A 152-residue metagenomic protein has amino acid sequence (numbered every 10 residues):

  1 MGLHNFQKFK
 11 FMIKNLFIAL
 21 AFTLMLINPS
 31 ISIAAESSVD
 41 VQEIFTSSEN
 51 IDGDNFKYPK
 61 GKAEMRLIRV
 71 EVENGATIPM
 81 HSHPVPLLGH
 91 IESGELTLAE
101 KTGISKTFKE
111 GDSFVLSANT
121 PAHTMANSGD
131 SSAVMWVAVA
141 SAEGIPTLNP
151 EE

Functional and structural regions predicted by a protein language model:
G2-F9, I13-L16, A21, P29-E64 (+3 more regions): A short, N-terminal "cap"/entry segment at the start of jelly-roll beta-barrel domains of the cupin/DSBH fold
K60-K62, S82, H90, T107 (+1 more regions): Extracellular/periplasmic catalytic domains that process cell-envelope and extracellular macromolecules
R66-H83, S117-P121: Conserved short histidine dyad/triad with adjacent acidic residue
V72, T102-T120: Short acidic-glycine-tyrosine-enriched beta hairpin
P79-S82, T102, M125-A126: Surface-exposed patches in mature extracellular/periplasmic domains of secreted proteins
V85-T102, D112: Glycine- and acidic-residue-biased ligand/ion/polar-headgroup-sensing regions
T97, V115, W136-V139: Soluble periplasmic/extracytoplasmic beta-strand elements of cell-envelope proteins
T120-G144: Ligand-binding loop in jelly-roll beta-barrel domains
